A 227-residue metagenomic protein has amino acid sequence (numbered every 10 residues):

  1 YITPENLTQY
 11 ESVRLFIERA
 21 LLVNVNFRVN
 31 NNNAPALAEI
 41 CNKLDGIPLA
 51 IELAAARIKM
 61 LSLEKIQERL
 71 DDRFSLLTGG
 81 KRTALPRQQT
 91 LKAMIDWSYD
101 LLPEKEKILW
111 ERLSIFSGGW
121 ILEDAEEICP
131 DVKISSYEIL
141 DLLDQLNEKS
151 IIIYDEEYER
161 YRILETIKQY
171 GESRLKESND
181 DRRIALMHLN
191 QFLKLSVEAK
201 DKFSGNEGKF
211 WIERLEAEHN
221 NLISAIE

Functional and structural regions predicted by a protein language model:
Y1-E227: Aliphatic-rich helical/repeat scaffold segments used for oligomerization and domain docking
